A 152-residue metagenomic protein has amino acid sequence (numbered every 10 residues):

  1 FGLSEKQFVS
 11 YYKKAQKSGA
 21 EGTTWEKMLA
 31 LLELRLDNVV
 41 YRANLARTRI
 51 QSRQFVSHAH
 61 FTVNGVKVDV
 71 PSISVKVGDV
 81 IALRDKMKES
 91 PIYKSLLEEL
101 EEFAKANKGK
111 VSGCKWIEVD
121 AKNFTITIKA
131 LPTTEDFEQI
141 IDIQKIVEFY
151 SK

Functional and structural regions predicted by a protein language model:
F1-A43, V70-K152: Ferredoxin-like alpha/beta domains used as RNA- or RNAP-binding modules
A46: C-terminal substrate/ligand-recognition segments
R49, F55-V56, V75: Short, well-ordered loop/turn sites that connect or cap secondary structure elements
H60-F61, V66, K86: Short, surface-exposed secondary-structure boundary micro-motifs
